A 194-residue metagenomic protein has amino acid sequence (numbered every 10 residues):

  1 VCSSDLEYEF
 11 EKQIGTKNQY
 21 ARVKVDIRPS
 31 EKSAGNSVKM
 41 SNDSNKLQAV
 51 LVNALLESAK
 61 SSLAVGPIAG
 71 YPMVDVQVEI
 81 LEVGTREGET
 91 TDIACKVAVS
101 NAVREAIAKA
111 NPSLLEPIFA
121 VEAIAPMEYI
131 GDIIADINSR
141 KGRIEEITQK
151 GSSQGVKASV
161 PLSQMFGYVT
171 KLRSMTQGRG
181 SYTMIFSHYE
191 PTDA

Functional and structural regions predicted by a protein language model:
V1-A194: Accessory interaction regions appended to the cores of large information-processing enzymes
